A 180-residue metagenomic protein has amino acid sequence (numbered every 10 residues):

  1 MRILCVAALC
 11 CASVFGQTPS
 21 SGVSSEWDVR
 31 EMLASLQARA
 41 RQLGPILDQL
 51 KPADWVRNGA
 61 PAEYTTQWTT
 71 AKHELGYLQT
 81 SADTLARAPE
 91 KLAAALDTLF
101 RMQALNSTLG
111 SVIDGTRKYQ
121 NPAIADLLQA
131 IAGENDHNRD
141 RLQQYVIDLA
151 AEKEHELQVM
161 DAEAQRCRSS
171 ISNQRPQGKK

Functional and structural regions predicted by a protein language model:
I3-S13: Sec-dependent N-terminal signal peptides
V6, P19, V23-E26, R30 (+8 more regions): A near-ubiquitous, low-amplitude feature marking generic local secondary-structure context
V14-T18: Boundary at the C-terminal end of the N-terminal hydrophobic targeting segment
S21-D54, T116-K180: C-terminal amphipathic alpha-helix
L36-Q103, T108: Alpha-helical segments in soluble extracytoplasmic regions
D83-R139: Surface-exposed, polar helix/loop patches in the mature regions of secreted/periplasmic/lumenal proteins that form
